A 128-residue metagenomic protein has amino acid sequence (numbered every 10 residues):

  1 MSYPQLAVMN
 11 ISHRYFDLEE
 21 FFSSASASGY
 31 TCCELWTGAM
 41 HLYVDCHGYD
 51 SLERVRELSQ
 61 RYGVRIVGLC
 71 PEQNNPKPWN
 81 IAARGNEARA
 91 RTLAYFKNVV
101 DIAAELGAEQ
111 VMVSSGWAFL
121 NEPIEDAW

Functional and structural regions predicted by a protein language model:
M1-D17: Boundary/entry segment of secreted carbohydrate-active catalytic domains
M1-S2, F22-S28, H47-C70, V100-G107: Acidic (Asp/Glu)-rich catalytic clusters
M9-H13, W36-M40, P71-N74, G116-A118: Active-site beta-loop-alpha junctions enriched in small/polar residues
D17-F22, I124-E125: Distinct, well-ordered alpha-helical segments
E34, G68-C70, M112: Conserved beta-strand positions in the central sheet of alpha/beta enzyme cores
E34-Q60, S115-E122: Glycine-rich, proline-tolerant flexible connector loops at the mouths of alpha/beta enzymes
Q60-Y62, P76-W128: Active-site acidic/histidine proton-transfer and metal-coordination neighborhood in alpha/beta enzyme cores
